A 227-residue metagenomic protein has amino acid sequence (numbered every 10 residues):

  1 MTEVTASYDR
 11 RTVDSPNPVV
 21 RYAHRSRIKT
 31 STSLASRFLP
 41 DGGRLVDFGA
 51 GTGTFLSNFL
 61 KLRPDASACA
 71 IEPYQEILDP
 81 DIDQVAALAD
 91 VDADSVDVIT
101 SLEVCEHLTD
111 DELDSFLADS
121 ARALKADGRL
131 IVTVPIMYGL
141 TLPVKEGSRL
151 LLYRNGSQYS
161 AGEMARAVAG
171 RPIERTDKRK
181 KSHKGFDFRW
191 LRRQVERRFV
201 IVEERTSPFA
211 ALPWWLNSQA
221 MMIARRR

Functional and structural regions predicted by a protein language model:
M1, D14-P16, D47, A66: Alpha-helical protein-protein interaction elements
E3-S26, T30, T54, N58 (+2 more regions): S-adenosyl-L-methionine-dependent methyltransferase catalytic module, highlighting the catalytic core
S31-L142, A220-R226: Conserved SAM-binding loop
